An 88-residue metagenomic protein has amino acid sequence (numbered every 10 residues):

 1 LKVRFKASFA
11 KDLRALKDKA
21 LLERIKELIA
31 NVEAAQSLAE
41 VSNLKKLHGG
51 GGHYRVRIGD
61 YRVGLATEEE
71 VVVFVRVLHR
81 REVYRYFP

Functional and structural regions predicted by a protein language model:
L1-L28: Arg/Lys-rich, positively charged N-terminal/basic patches that mediate binding to nucleic acids
K2, K19-E23, V41, I58-R62 (+1 more regions): Enriched for short, Lys/Arg-rich terminal
L28-N31, R80: Conserved short hydrophobic interaction patches
A30-V56: A short, surface-exposed loop/turn module that caps and links secondary-structure elements
